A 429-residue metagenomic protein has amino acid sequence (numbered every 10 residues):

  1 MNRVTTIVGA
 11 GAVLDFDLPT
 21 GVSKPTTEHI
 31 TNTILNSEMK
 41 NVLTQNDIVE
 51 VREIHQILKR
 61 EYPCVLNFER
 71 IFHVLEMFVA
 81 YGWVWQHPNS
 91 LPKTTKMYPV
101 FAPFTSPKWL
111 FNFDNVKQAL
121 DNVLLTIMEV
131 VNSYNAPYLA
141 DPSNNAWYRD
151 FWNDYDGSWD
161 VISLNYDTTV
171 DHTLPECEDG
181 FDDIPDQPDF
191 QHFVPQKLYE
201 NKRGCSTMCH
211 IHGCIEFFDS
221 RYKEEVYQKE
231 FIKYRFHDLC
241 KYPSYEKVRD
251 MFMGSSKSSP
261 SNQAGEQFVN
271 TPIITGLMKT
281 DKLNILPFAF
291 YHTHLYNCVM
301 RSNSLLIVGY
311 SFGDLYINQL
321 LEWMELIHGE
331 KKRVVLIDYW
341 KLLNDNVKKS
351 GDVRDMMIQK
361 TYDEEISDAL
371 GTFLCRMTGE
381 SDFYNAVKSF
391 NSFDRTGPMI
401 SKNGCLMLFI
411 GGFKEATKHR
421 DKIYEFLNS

Functional and structural regions predicted by a protein language model:
M1-D17, V22-P25, H29-R52, L58 (+3 more regions): SIR2/sirtuin-family catalytic core signature
V13-L18, T27-E28, N67, G82 (+4 more regions): N-terminal, helix-rich and Lys/Arg-enriched segments in bacterial and organellar proteins
Q45-D121, A140, W147-N270: Extended, H/D-rich, highly charged conserved domains that either
L66, W83-H87, M128-L139, N303 (+3 more regions): Residue-level signal for secondary-structure boundary elements
D121-P142, P260-S302, Y310-S311: Alpha/beta-hydrolase fold catalytic core
L125, L164, T168-H172, N297-M300 (+1 more regions): A broad, structural surface signal
